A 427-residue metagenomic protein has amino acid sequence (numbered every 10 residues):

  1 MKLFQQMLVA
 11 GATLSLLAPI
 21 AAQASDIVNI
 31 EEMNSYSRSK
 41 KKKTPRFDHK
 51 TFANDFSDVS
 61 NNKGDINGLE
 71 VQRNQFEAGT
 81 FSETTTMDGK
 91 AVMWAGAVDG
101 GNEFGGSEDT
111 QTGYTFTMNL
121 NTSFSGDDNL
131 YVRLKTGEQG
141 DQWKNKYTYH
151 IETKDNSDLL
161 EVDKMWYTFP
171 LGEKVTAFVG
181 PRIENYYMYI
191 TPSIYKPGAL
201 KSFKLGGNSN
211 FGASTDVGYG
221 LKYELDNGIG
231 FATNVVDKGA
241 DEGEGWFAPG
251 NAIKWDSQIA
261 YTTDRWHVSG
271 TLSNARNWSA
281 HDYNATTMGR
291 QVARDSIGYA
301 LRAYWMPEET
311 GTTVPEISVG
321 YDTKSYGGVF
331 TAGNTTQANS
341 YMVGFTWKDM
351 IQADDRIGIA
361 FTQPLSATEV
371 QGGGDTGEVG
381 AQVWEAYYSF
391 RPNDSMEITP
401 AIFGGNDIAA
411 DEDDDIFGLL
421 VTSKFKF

Functional and structural regions predicted by a protein language model:
K2-F104: N-terminal periplasmic/intermembrane-space "pro-region" immediately following the signal or transit peptide
N67-S82, T117-G126, P170-V175, L225-N227 (+6 more regions): Outer-membrane beta-barrel proteins
T84, K90, G105-A240, I259-T262 (+1 more regions): Outer membrane beta-barrel
W94-G100, Q139-D141, Y186-M188, V236-W246 (+4 more regions): Sequence/structural signature of outer-membrane beta-barrel proteins
E103-T110, K154-S157, S209-F211, G245-N251 (+4 more regions): Replace "Gram-negative outer membrane beta-barrel proteins" with "bacterial and organellar outer membrane beta-barrel
G126-L130, K174-A177, N227-T233, R265-G270 (+6 more regions): Repeated loop/turn-to-beta-strand initiation elements of outer-membrane beta-barrel proteins
K222, T233-T310, T323-G328: Membrane-embedded translocation segments of transport machinery
D415-F427: Outer-membrane beta-barrel "beta-signal"
